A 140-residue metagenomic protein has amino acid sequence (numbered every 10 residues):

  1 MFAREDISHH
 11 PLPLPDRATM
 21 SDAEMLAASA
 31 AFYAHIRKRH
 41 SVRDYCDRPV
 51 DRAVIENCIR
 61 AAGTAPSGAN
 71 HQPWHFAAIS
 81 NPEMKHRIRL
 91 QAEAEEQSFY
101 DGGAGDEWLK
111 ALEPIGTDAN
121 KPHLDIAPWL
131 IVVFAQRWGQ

Functional and structural regions predicted by a protein language model:
M1-N57, L90, S98: N-terminal accessory segments that position/regulate proteins before the catalytic core
F2-E5, Q72-Q140: Glycine/small-residue-rich phosphate/adenosyl-binding loop
S8-L12, G63, D125: Compositionally biased, intrinsically disordered/low-complexity regions enriched for serine, proline and threonine
T19, V42-Y45, G63, H75 (+1 more regions): A general structural-boundary detector
D22-E24, P66, E113: Hydrophobic alpha-helical segments, principally membrane-spanning helices and signal/leader peptides
N57, N70-P73: N-terminal low-complexity or amphipathic/hydrophobic leaders
C58-A62: Amphipathic alpha-helical coiled-coil segments that mediate homodimerization and allosteric signal transmission
G63-N70: Glycine-rich phosphate/pyrophosphate-binding beta-alpha loops
